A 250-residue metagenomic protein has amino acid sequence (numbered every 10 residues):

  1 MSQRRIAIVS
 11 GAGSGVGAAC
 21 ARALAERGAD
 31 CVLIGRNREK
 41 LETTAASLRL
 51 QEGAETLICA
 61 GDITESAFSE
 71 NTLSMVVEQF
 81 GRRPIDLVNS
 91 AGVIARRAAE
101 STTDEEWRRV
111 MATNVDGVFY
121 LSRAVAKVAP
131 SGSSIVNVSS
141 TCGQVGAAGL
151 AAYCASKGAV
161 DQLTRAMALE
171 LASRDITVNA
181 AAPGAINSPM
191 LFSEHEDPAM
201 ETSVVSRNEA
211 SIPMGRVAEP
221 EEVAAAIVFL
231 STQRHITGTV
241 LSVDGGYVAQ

Functional and structural regions predicted by a protein language model:
G13-G15: Conserved glycine-rich cofactor-binding loop
A29-T43: Conserved glycine-rich Rossmann-like NAD(P)H-binding loop of the short-chain dehydrogenase/reductase
A98-A99, T103-R108, V204, N208: Substrate-binding pocket helix/loop in short-chain dehydrogenase/reductase
F119, V128, R216-V243, V248: C-terminal substrate-recognition "lid" of short-chain dehydrogenase/reductases
S122, S156, T164: Active-site helix of classical SDR
K127, L169-S173: Alpha-helical segment proximal to the catalytic Tyr-Lys
S140: Residue(s) in the substrate-gating loop at a strand-loop-helix junction that position the organic substrate next
